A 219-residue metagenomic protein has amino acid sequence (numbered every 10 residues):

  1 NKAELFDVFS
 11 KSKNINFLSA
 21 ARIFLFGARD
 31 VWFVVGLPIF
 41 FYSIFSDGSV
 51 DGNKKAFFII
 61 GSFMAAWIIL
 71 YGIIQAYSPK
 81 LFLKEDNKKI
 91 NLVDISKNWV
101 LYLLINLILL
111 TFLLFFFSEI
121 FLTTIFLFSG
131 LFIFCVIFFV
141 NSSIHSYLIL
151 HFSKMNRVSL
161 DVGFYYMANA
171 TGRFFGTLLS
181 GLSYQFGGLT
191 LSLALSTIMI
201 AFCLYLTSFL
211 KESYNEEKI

Functional and structural regions predicted by a protein language model:
N1-G27, D47, G52: Juxtamembrane intracellular "pre-TM" segments in multi-pass secondary transporters
V34-I59: Short amphipathic helix-loop junctions that connect adjacent transmembrane helices in Major Facilitator Superfamily/SLC
K54, L182-A201: A membrane-interface helix-boundary motif in multi-pass transporters
F57, S153-Y165: Loop-to-transmembrane helix entry/capping segments in MFS-fold secondary transporters and related SLC/MFSD carriers
I60-N87: Transmembrane alpha-helices of Major Facilitator/SLC transporters
D94-S142: C-terminal transmembrane helical hairpin of 12-TM major facilitator-type secondary transporters
L110-F116, A194-I219: Multi-pass alpha-helical transporter architecture, strongest for 12-TM Major Facilitator/SLC carriers used
V140-S153: Intracellular juxtamembrane helix-capping segments at the cytosolic ends of symmetry-related transmembrane helices
